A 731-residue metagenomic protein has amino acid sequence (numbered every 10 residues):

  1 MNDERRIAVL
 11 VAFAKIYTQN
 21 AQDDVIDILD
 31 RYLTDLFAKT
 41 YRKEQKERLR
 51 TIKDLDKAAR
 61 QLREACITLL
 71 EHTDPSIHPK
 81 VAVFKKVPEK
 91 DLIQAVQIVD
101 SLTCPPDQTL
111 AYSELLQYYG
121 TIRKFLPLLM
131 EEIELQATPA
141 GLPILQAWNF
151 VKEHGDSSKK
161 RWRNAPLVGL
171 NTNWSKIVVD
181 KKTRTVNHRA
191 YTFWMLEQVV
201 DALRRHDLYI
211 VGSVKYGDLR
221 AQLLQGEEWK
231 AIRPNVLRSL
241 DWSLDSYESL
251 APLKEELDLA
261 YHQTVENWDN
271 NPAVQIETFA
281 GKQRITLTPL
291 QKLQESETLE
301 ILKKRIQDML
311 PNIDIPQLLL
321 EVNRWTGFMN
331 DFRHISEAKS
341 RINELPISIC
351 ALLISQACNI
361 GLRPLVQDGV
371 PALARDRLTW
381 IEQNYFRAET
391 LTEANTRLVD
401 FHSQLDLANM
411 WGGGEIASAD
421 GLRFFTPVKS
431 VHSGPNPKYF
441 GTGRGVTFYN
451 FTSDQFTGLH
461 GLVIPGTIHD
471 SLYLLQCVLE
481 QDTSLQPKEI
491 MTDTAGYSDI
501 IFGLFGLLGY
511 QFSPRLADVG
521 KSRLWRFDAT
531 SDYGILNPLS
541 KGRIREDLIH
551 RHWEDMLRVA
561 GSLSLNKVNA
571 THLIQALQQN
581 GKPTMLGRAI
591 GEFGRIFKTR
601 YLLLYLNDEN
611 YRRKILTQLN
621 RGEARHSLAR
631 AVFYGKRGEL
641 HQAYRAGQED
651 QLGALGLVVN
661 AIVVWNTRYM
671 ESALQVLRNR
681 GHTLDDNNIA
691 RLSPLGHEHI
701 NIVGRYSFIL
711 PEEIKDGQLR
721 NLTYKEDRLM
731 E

Functional and structural regions predicted by a protein language model:
M1-E255: Long amphipathic alpha-helical coiled-coil/heptad-repeat bundle
D258-D368: Structured, charged N-terminal subsegments at the starts of enzyme catalytic cores and at intra-chain domain/subunit
R333-E337, V366-Q367, A394-R397, G412-I416: Short coil/turn segments at secondary-structure boundaries
C350, G414, G443-G445: Histidine-/acidic-rich catalytic cores in large beta-rich domains
D368-D406, N436-E554: Catalytic or ion-translocation cores adjacent to nucleophile or general acid/base/metal-coordination motifs in diverse
L398-G434: Structured nucleic-acid-interacting core domains from mobile-element enzymes and related host factors, especially RNase
D420-L422, T494-Y497, G520-S522, L573-G581: A glycine-rich phosphate-binding loop feature that marks nucleotide/adenosyl-phosphate handling sites
S531, P538-E731: Long, compositionally biased intrinsically disordered regions
